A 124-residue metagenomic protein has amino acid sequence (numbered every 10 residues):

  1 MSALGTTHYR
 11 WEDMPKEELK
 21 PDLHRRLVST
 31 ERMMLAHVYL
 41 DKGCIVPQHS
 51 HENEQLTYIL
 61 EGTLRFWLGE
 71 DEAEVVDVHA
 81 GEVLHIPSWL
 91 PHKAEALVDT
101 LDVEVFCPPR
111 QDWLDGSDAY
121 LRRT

Functional and structural regions predicted by a protein language model:
M1-R32, A36, D118-T124: A short, N-terminal "cap"/entry segment at the start of jelly-roll beta-barrel domains of the cupin/DSBH fold
K16, L27, L35-H37, L56 (+2 more regions): Conserved hydrophobic/aromatic beta-strand scaffold that supports enzyme active sites
P21, A36-S50: Conserved short histidine dyad/triad with adjacent acidic residue
R32-M33, N53, E61, D99: ATP/adenylate-binding site constellation spanning eukaryotic-like Ser/Thr protein kinases, ABC-transporter
A36, I45-V46, G62-W67, V83-L84: Short beta-strand segments in beta-sandwich/barrel cores
D41, V78-P91, E95: Conserved metal-binding segment of the jelly-roll/cupin
S50, L56-A80, L90: A short beta-strand-loop-beta hairpin characteristic of the jelly-roll/cupin
S88-D112: Ligand-binding loop in jelly-roll beta-barrel domains
